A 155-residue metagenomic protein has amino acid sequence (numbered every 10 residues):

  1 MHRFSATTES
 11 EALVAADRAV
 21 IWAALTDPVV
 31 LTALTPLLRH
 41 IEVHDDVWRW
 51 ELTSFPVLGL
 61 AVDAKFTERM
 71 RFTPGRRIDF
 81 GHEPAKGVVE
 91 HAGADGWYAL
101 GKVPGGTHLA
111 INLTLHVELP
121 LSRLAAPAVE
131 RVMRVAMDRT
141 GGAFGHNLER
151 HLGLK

Functional and structural regions predicted by a protein language model:
M1-V47, F55: Hydrophobic ligand-binding cavity/cleft-lining segments
H2, A6-V14, T107-V132: Amphipathic, soluble alpha/beta structural segments
R3, T32-A33, H40-E42, V57-H108 (+1 more regions): Hydrophobic-ligand binding "helix-grip"
A12-A15, F80-H82, I111-L113, G142-H151: Residue-level detection of beta-strand scaffold positions
W22, W48-L52, R77-P84: Short Pro/Gly-enriched beta-strand edge/turn motifs at strand-loop
D46-R49, T107: Short beta-strand micro-motifs in enzyme catalytic cores
H116-K155: A conserved amphipathic terminal alpha-helix motif
